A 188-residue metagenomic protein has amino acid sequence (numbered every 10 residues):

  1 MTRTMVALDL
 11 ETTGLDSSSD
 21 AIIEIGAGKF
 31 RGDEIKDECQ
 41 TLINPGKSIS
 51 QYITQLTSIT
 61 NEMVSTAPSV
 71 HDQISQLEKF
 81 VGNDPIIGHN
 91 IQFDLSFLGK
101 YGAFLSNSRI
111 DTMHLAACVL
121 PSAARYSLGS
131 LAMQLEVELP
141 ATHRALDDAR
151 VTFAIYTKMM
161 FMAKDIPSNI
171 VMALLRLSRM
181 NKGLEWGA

Functional and structural regions predicted by a protein language model:
M1-S108, H114, P121-H143: Conserved non-catalytic scaffold segment of RNase H-like nuclease domains
V70, A145, I166-I170: Residue-level recognition of alpha-helical structural elements
I110-D111, V171: Beta-strand segments within the central parallel beta-sheet cores of soluble alpha/beta enzyme folds
D111-A116, Y156: Short, acidic/turn-prone active-site loops that include or flank metal/cofactor- and phosphate-binding residues
C118, Q134, K158-M162: Active-site catalytic microenvironments for nucleophilic, acid-base chemistry
R144-M159: Acidic, divalent-metal-coordinating active-site segment for phosphoryl/phosphodiester hydrolysis, typified by short
I155-A188: Acidic two-metal-ion nuclease catalytic site recognized across multiple nuclease folds, prominently DnaQ/RNase D-T
